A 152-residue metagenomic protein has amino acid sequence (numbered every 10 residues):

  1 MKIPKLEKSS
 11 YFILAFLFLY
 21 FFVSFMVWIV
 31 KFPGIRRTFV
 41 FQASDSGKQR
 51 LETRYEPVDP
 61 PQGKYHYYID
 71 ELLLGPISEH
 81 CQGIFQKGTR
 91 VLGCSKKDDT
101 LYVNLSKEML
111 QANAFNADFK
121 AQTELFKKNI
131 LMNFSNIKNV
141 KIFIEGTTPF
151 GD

Functional and structural regions predicted by a protein language model:
M1-D152: Bimodal "functional hotspot" detector
